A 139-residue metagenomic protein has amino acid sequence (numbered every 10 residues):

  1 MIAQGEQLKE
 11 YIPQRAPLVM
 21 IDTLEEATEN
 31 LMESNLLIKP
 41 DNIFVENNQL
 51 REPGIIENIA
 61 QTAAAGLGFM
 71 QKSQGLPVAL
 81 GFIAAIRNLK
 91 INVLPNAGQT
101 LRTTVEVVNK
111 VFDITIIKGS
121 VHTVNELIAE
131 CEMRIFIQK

Functional and structural regions predicted by a protein language model:
M1, G66-T104, I128: Hydrophobic beta-strand-centered segment that forms part of the acyl-chain substrate-binding groove
M1-Q14: Extreme N-terminal tail/first-helix region
A16-R51: Catalytic strand-loop segment that frames the active site of acyl-thioester-processing enzymes
L18-M20, L101, T115: Hydrophobic core residues within well-ordered beta-strands of beta-rich domains
D22-E25, R87, N92, E106-V108 (+1 more regions): Conserved positions in beta-strands of structured domains
L24, R51-G75: Active-site helix/loop of acyl-thioester processing domains in fatty-acid/polyketide metabolism, spanning hotdog-fold
N30-L31, N88, I114: Structural motif
A65, N96-Q99, E106-K139: HotDog/MaoC-like acyl-thioester-processing domains
